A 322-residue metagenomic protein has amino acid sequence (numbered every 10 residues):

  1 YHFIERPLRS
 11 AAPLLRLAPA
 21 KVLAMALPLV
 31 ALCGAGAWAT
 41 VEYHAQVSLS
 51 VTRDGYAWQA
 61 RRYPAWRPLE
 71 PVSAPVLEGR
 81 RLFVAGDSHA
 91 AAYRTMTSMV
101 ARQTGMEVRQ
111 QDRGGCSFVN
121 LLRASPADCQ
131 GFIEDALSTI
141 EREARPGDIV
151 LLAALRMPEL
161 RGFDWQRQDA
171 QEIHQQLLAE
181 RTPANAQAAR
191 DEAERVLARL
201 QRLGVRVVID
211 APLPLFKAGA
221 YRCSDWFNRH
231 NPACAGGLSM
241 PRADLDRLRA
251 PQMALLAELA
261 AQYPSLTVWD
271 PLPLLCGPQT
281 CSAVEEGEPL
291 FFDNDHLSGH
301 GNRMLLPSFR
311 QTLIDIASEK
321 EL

Functional and structural regions predicted by a protein language model:
H2, R6-L322: Extracellular/periplasmic envelope-modification machinery, especially enzymes that add or remove acyl/ester groups on
